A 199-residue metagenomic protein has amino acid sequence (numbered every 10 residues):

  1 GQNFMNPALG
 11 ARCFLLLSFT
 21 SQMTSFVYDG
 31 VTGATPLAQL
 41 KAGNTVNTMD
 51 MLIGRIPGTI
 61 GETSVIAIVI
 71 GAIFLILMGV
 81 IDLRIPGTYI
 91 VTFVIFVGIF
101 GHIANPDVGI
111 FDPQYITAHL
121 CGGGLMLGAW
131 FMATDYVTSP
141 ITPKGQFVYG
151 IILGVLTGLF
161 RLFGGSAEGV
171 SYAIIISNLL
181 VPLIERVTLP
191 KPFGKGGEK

Functional and structural regions predicted by a protein language model:
G1-M5, I76-T88, Y136-F147: Membrane-helix interface "capping/anchor" motifs
G1-V69: Long hydrophobic alpha-helical segments that form multi-pass transmembrane helix bundles in integral membrane proteins
F4-A8, T117-G123, Q146, G165-S177: Loop-to-transmembrane alpha-helix initiation sites
G10, V65-I70, L83-G87, C121 (+2 more regions): Hydrophobic alpha-helical transmembrane segments
R12-T20, A67-L77, Y89-I99, L125-M132 (+2 more regions): Hydrophobic core segments of alpha-helical transmembrane domains in multi-pass membrane transport and ion-translocation
Q22, F26-Y28, F100-P106, V155-E168: Hydrophobic alpha-helical transmembrane segments in multi-pass integral membrane proteins
T88, V97-P143: A beta-strand-loop signature enriched in Asp, Gly, Thr, and Trp that corresponds to the sialidase/neuraminidase Asp-box
F160-K199: Cytosolic-side transmembrane-helix boundaries in multi-pass membrane proteins
